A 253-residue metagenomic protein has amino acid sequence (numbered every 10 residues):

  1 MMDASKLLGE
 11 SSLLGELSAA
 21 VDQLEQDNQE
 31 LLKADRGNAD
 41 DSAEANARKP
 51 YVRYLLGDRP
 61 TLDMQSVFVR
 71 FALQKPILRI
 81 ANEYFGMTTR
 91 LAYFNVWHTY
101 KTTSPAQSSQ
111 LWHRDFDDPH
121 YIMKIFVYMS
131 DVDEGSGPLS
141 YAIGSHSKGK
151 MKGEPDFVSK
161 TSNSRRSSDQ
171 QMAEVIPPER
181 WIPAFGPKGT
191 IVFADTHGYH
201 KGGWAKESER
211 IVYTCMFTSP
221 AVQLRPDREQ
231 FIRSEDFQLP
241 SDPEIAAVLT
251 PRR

Functional and structural regions predicted by a protein language model:
M2-Q110: Non-heme Fe(II)-dependent double-stranded beta-helix
D27, E154-F157, I191-F193, H197-R253: Non-heme Fe(II)/2-oxoglutarate
K75-R79, M123, P187: A structural signal for well-ordered alpha-helical segments within the folded catalytic domains of diverse enzymes
M87-R90, R114-D118, M129-P138, G144-H146: Active-site region of the double-stranded beta-helix
A92-Y93, T103-L111, I122-K124, G135-Y141 (+2 more regions): A short secondary-structure junction signal
S109-D117, Y199-G202: Histidine-centered catalytic micro-motifs
D118-E134, F185-G186, F193, M216-S219: Short, conserved beta-strand element in jelly-roll/cupin
E134-Y199: Double-stranded beta-helix
